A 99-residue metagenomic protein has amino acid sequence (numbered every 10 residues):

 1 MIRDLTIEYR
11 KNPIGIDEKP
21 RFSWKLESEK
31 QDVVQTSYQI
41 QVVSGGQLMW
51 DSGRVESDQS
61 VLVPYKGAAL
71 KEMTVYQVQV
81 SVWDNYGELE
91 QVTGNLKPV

Functional and structural regions predicted by a protein language model:
M1-K30, G94-V99: Pro/Thr/Ser/Gly-rich low-complexity, intrinsically disordered linker/stalk tracts
R3-I7, Y38, V78: Generic structural motif
L26, V33-V75, S81-Q91: Recognizes extended acidic, P/S/T-rich segments that occur within or adjacent to Ig-like beta-sandwich modules
